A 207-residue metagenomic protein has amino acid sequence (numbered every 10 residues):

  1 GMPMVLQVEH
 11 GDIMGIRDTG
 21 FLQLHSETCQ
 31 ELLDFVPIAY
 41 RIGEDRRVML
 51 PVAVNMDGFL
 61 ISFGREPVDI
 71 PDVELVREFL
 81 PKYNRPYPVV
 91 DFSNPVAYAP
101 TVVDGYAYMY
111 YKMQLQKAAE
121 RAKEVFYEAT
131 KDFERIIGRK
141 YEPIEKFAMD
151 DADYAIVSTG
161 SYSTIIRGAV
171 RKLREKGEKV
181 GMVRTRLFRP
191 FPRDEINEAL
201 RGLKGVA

Functional and structural regions predicted by a protein language model:
G1, L60-S62, R189-P190: Short gly/pro/ser/thr-enriched loop/turn and capping motifs at secondary-structure boundaries
M2, L6, H25-C29, T101 (+3 more regions): Hydrophobic alpha-helical scaffolding
M2-Q7, F35-P37, F63-I70, R167-A169 (+1 more regions): Short acidic, glycine/serine/threonine-rich loops at helix termini
M4-G58: Conserved thiamine diphosphate
I16, T130-A207: Thiamine diphosphate
C29-Q30, F59-I61, T159-I165: Gly/Ser/Thr-rich loops at beta-strand to alpha-helix junctions that form or flank small-molecule/cofactor-binding
P51-E145: Conformationally flexible catalytic loops at phosphate/diphosphate-handling active centers
